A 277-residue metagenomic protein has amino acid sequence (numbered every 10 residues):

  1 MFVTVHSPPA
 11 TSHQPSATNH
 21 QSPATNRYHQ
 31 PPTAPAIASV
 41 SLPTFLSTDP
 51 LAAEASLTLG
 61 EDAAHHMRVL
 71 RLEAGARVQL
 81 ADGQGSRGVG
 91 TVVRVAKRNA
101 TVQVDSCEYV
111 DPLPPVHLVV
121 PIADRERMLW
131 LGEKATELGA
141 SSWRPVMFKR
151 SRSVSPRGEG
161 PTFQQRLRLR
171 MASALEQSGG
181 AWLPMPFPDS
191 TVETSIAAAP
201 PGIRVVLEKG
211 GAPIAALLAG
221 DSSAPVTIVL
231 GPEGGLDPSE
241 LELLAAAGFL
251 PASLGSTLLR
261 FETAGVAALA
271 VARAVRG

Functional and structural regions predicted by a protein language model:
M1-S7, T11-H13, H20, R27-E108: N-terminal positively charged helical leader segments and presequences
A36, Y109-V205: RNA substrate-binding interface of SAM-dependent RNA methyltransferases
L57-L59, L113-H117, A224-T227, A246-L254: Glycine/charged-rich beta-loop-alpha catalytic/anionic-binding loops adjacent to active sites
R68, T136-G139, A245: Non-catalytic positions within long, well-ordered alpha-helices that form the structural scaffold/packing of enzyme
E73, S141-S142, L250: Short acidic/polar active-site loop segments enriched in Thr and Asp
G202-L241, F249-L254: Active-site/ligand-binding-proximal alpha/beta "capping" segment
P238-G277: Structured adenosyl-cofactor binding patch, chiefly the S-adenosyl-L-methionine
